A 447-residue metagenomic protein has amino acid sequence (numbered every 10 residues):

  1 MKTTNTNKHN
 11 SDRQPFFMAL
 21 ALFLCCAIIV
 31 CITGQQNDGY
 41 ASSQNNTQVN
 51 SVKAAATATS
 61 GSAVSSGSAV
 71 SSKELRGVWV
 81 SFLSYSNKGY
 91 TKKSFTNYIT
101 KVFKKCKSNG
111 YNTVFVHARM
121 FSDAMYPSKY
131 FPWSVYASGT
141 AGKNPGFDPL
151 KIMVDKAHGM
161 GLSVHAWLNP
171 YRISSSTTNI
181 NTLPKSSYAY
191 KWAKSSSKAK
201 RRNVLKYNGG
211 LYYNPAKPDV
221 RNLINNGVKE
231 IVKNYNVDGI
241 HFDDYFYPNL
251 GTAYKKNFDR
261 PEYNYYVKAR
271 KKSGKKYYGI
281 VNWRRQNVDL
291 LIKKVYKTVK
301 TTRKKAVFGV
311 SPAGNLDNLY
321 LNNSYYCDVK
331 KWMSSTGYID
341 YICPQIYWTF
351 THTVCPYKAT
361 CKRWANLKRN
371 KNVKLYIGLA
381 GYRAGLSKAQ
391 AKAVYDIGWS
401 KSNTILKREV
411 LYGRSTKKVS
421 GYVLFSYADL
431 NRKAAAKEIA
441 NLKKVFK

Functional and structural regions predicted by a protein language model:
N37-S72: Low-complexity, acidic Ser/Thr/Pro-rich repeat tracts that form intrinsically disordered stalk/linker regions of very
S71-F95, A166, Y171-E230, N234 (+1 more regions): Active-site-adjacent "subsite" loops/lids of carbohydrate-active enzymes
L83-K93, F131-G146, Y207-N222, K276-V288 (+2 more regions): The substrate-binding groove and active-site-proximal loops of carbohydrate-active enzymes, especially glycoside
T91-N109, Y136-M160, N226, Q286-K294: Aromatic- and glycine-enriched glycan-recognition loops and surfaces that form the carbohydrate-binding subsites
N97-A124, N234-D238, S335-Y341, V419: Catalytic domains of carbohydrate-active enzymes, especially glycoside hydrolases
N109-P145: Aromatic-lined carbohydrate-binding/catalytic grooves of carbohydrate-active enzymes
A193-N315, Y320-S335, Y347-W348: Polysaccharide-binding and catalytic clefts of secreted carbohydrate-active enzymes
S334-P356, W364-K447: Substrate-binding cleft of secreted/luminal carbohydrate-active enzymes
